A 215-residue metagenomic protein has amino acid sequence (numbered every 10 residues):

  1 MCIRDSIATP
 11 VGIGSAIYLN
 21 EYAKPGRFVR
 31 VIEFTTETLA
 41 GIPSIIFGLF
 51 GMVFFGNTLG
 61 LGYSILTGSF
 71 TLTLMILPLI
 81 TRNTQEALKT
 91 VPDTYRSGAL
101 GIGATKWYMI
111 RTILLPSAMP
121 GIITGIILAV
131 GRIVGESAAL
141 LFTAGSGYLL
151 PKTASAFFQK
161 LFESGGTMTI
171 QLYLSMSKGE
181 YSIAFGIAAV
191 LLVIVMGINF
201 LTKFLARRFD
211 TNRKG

Functional and structural regions predicted by a protein language model:
M1-I3: Short, small-residue-biased leader/transition segments that mark boundaries at the very start of proteins
D5-Y22, I45, L49, G121-I133 (+4 more regions): Hydrophobic positions within alpha-helical transmembrane segments of bacterial inner-membrane proteins
V11-G51, R82-E86: Cytoplasmic-entry segments and transmembrane alpha-helices of multi-pass inner-membrane transporters
T36-L72: Generic hydrophobic transmembrane alpha-helix motif, especially the helices
Q85, K89, D93, I127 (+1 more regions): C-terminal transmembrane helix and the adjacent membrane-cytosol boundary/short C-terminal tail of inner/organellar
K106-A144: Transmembrane alpha-helices
L140-L192: Interhelical loop and adjacent transmembrane-helix boundary motif in polytopic membrane transport permeases
